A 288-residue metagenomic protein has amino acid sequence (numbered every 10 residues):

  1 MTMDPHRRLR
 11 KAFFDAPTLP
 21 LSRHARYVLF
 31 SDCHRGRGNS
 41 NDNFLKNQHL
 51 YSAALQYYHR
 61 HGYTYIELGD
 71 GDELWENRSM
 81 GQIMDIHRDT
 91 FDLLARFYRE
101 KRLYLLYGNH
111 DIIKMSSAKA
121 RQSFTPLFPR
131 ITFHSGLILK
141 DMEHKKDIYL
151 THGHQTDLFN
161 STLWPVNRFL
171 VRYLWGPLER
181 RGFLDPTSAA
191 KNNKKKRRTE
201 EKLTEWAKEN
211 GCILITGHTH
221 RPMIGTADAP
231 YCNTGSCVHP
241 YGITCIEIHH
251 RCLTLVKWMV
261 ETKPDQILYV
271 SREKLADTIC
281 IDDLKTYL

Functional and structural regions predicted by a protein language model:
M1-R26: Acidic, histidine-bearing metal-coordination/catalytic regions of metal-dependent phosphoesterases
T18-R26, F30, R35-D141: Core catalytic region of metal-dependent phosphoesterases/phosphodiesterases, especially metallo-beta-lactamase-like
R26-H34, D147-H154, Y231-G235: Active-site-proximal beta-strand elements of phosphoester/diester hydrolases
D32, D70, G108, H152 (+2 more regions): Active-site glycine-centered loops adjacent to acidic/histidine catalytic or metal-binding residues that shape
I148-E201: Active-site-proximal loop/helix segment associated with metal-binding centers of metalloenzymes
P186-E201, E205-I213, P264-L288: A short C-terminal boundary segment appended to hydrolase-like catalytic domains
K194-C252: Extended, basic/helix-rich recognition subdomains
A229-L288: Binuclear metal-dependent phosphoesterase catalytic core
